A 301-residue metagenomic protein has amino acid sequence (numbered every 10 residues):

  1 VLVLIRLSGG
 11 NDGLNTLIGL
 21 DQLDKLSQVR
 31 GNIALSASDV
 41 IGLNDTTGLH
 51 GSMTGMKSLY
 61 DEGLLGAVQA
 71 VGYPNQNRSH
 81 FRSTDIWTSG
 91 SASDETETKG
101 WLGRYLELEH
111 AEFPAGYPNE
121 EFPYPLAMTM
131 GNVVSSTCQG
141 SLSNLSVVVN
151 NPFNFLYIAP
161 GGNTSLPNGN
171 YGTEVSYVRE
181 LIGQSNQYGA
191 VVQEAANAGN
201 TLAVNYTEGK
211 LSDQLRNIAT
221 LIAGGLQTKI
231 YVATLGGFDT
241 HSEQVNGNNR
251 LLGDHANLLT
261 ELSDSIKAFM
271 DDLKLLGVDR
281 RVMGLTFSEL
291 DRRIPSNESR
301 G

Functional and structural regions predicted by a protein language model:
V1-D264, A268-L276, P295: Feature for exported/extracytoplasmic and membrane-associated proteins, marking the mature portion
G277-R281: Flexible, glycine/charged-enriched surface loops at secondary-structure junctions
V282-D291: Acidic/histidine-rich, metal-coordinating catalytic segments
D291-G301: Histidine-centered active-site microenvironments of extracellular/periplasmic hydrolases and transferases
